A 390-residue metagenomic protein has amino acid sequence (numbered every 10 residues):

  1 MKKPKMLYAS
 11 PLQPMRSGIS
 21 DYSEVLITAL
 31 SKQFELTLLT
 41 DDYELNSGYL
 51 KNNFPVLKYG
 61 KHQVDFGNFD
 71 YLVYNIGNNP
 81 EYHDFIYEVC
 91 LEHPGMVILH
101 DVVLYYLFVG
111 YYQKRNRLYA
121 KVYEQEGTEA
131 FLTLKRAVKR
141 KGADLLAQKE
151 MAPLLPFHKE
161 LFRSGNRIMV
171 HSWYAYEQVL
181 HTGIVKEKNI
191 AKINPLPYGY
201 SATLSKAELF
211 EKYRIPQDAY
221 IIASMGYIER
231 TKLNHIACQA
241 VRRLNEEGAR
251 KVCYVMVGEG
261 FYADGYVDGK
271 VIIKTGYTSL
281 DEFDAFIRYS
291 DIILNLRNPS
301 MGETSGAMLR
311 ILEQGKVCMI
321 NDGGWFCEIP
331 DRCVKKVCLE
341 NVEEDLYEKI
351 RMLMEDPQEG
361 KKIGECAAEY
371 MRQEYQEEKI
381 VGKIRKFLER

Functional and structural regions predicted by a protein language model:
Y8, M169, P216-K232, C238-V241: Conserved donor-binding/catalytic core segment of Leloir-type glycosyltransferases
L146-N189, P197-G199: A short, active-site helix/loop in glycosyltransferases that binds the activated sugar's phosphate group
A202-I215: A short helix/loop element that forms part of the nucleotide-sugar donor recognition site in Leloir-type
E211, Y227, M352, E359-Q373: A short, well-ordered alpha-helix in the C-terminal region of glycosyltransferases
M225, C238, C253-G265: Glycosyltransferase donor-sugar binding loop
Y262-D284: Nucleotide-activated donor-binding/catalytic signature segment of Leloir-type glycosyltransferases, i.e., the conserved
L294, E313, V317-N321: Short hydrophobic beta-strand element within catalytic cores of glycosyltransferases and related nucleotide-activated
C327-R351, Q358: Change "using UDP/GDP/dTDP sugars" to "using nucleotide sugars
